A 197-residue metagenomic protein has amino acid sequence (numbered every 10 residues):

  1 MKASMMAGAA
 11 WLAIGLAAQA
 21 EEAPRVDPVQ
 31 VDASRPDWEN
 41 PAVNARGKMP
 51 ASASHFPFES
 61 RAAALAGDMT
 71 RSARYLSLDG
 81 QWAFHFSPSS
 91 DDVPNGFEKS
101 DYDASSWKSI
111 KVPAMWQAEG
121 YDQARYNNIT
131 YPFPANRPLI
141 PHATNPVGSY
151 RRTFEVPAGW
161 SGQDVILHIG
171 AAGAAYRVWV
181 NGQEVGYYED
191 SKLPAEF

Functional and structural regions predicted by a protein language model:
M1-A7: Bacterial N-terminal signal peptides that target proteins for export
A7-G15: Bacterial N-terminal signal peptides
A18-E22: Boundary at the C-terminal end of the N-terminal hydrophobic targeting segment
V26-A45, D68-M69, A83-S87, V93 (+4 more regions): Accessory beta-strand-rich segments of carbohydrate-active enzymes
D37-R71: Early extracytoplasmic/domain-onset interaction patches
L65, F133-R137: Short glycine/threonine/proline-enriched tight-turn/helix- or strand-capping micro-motif at secondary-structure
M69-F86, D101-S109: Mature N-terminal segment immediately following signal peptide/propeptide cleavage in secreted/periplasmic
F97-A104, I110-V112, W116, R125 (+1 more regions): Disulfide-rich extracellular domains of secreted proteins
